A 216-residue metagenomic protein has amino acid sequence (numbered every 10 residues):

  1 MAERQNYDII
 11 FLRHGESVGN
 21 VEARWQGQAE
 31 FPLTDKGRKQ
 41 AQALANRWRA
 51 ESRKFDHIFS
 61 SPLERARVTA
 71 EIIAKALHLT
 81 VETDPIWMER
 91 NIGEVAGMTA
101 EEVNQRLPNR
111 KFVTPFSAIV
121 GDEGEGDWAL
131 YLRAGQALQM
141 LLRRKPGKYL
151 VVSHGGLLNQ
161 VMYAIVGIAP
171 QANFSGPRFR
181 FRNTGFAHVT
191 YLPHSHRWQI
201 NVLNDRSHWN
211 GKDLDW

Functional and structural regions predicted by a protein language model:
R4, D8, L12-T83: Active-site-proximal alpha-helix that buttresses catalytic centers in soluble enzyme cores
I9, G147-G156: Generic beta-sheet signal
S17, L157-L158: Short active-site segment of divalent metal-dependent hydrolases/proteases that encodes the spacing between
R24-P32, M98-A100, V120, S175: Short glycine-enriched, charge-decorated loop/helix-capping segments at active-site entrances that position
S52-I86, P108, H188-W216: Conserved histidine-centered catalytic loops in small-molecule metabolism enzymes
S60-S61, L132, V152-S153: Short beta-strand scaffold positions
K75-Q136, Q199-N204, W216: Phosphate-handling substructures
A169-S195: Domain-level recognition of soluble alpha/beta enzyme cores, biased toward histidine phosphatases/phosphomutases
